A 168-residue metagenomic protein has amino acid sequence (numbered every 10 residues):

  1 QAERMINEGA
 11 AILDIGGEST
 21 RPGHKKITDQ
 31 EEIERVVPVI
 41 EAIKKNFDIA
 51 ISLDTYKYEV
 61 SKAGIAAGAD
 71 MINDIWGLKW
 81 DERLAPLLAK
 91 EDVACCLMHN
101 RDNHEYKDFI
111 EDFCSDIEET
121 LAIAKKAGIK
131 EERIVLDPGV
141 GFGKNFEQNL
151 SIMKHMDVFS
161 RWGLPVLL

Functional and structural regions predicted by a protein language model:
Q1-M5, V36: Short catalytic helix/loop segments, enriched in acidic residues and glycine and frequently bearing histidine
A2, S19-G23, S61, A67 (+1 more regions): Conserved anion-binding
M5, G9, D54, G64 (+3 more regions): Conserved, mostly hydrophobic/aromatic
M5-I6, L13, I43, G64 (+1 more regions): Hydrophobic pocket-lining residues that define ligand/cofactor binding sites across diverse proteins
A11-P38, V140, K144-F146: Glycine-rich, proline-tolerant flexible connector loops at the mouths of alpha/beta enzymes
I12-D14, A50-S52, D70-M71, A94-C96 (+2 more regions): Structural preference for beta-strand elements that scaffold enzyme active sites
K25-L53, K62, L88-C96, M153-L168: Alpha-helix-loop-beta-strand connector modules within alpha/beta enzyme cores
